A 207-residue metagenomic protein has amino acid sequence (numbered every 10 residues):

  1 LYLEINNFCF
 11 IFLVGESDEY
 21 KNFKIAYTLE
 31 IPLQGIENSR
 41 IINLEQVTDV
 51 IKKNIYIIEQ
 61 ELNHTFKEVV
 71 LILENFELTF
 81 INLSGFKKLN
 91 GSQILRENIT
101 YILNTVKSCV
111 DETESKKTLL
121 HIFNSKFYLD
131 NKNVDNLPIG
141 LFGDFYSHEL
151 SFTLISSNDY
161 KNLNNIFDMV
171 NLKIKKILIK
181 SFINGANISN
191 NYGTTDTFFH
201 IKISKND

Functional and structural regions predicted by a protein language model:
L1-C9, L13-E68, L73-I203: Nucleotide/phosphate-binding catalytic cleft detector across ATP-hydrolyzing and phosphate-transferring enzymes
